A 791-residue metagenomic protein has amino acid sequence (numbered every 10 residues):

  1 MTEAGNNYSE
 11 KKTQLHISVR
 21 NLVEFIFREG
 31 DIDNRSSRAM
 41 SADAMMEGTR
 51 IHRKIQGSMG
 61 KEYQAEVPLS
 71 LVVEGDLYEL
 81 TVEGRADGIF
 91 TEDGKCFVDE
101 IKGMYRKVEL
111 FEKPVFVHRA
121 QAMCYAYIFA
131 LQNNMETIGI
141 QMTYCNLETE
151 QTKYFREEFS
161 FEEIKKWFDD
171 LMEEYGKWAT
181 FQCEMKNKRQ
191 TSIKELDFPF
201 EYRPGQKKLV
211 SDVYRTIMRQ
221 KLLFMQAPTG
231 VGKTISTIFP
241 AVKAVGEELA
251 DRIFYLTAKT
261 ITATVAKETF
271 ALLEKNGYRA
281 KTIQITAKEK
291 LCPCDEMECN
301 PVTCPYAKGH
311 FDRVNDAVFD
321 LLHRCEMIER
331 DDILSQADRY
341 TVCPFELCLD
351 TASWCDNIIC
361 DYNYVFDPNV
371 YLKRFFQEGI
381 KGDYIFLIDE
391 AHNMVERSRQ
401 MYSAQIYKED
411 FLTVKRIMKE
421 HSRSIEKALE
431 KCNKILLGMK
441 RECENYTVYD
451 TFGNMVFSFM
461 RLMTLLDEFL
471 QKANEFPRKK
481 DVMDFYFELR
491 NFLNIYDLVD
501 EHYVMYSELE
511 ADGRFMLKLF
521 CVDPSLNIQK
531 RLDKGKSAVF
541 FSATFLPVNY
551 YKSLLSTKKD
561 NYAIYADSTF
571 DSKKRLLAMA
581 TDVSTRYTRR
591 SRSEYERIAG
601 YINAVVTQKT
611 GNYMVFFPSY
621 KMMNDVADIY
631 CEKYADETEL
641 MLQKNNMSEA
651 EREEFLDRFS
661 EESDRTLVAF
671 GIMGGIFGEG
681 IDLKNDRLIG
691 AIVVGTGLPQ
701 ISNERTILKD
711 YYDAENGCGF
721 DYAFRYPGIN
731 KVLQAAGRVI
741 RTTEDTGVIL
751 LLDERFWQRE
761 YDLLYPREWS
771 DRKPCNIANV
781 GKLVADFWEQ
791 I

Functional and structural regions predicted by a protein language model:
M1-C96: Metal-dependent nuclease catalytic cores that hydrolyze phosphodiester bonds in DNA/RNA, characterized by
L71-K165: Mg2+/Mn2+-dependent nuclease catalytic core
M185-Q226: Conserved pre-motif I regulatory segment
Q190, L196-D197, L249-I358, N363-F366 (+4 more regions): A substrate-engagement module of RecA-like helicase motors
M218-P240: Walker A/P-loop
T237, T264, D338-N357, D361-T464 (+2 more regions): Signature of the SF2 helicase/ATPase Hel1-core->accessory helical subdomain module
I333-S353, I358, N369-F376, F469-S584 (+4 more regions): A contiguous, basic/glycine-rich beta-loop/short-helix subdomain that forms a polymer-engagement track
T581-S593, Q643-W757: Conserved RecA-like P-loop NTPase helicase motor core
